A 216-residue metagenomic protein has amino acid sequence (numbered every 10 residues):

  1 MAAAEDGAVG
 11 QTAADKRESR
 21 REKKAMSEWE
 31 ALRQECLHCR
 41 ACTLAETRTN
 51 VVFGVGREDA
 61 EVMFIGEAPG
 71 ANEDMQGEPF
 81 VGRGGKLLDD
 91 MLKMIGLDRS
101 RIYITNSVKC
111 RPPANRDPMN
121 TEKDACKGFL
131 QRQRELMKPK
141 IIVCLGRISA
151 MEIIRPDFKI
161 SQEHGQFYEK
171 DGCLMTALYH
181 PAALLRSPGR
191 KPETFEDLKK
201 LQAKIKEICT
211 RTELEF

Functional and structural regions predicted by a protein language model:
A2-F216: A polyanion-binding, active-site-adjacent surface
